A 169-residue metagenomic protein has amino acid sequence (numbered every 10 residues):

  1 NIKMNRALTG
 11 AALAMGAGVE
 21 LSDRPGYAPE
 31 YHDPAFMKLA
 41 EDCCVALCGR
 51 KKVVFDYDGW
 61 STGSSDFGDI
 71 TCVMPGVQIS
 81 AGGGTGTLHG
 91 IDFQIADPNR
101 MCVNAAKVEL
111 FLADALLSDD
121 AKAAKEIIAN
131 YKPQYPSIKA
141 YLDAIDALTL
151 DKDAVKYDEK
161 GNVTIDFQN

Functional and structural regions predicted by a protein language model:
N1-N169: Metal-dependent amide/peptide-bond hydrolase catalytic core, centered on the "pita-bread" metallohydrolase fold
